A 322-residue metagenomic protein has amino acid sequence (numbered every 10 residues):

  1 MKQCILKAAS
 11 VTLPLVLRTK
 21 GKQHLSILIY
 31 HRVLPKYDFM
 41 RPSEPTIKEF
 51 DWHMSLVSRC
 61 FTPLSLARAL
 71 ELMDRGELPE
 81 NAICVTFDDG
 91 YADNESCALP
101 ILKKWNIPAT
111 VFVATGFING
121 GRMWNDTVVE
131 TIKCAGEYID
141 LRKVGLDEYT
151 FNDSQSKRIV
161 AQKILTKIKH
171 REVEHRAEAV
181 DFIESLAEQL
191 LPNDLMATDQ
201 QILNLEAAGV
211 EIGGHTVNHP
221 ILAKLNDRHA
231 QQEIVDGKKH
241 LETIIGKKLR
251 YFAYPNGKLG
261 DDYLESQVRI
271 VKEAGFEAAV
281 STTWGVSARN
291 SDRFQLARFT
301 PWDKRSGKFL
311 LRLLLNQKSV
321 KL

Functional and structural regions predicted by a protein language model:
M1-T86, D93, W124-K133, D140-L141 (+2 more regions): C-terminal active-site subregion of NodB/CE4 polysaccharide deacetylases
K20, G121-A208: Extended, charge-rich helix/loop segments that form flexible, surface "patches" used to engage negatively charged
L28, L78-P79, Y91, L99-F112 (+5 more regions): CE4/NodB-like, metal-dependent polysaccharide N-deacetylase domain that modifies extracellular/periplasmic N-acetylated
R32-L34, I118, G214-I221: Conserved radical SAM core fold
H53, A98, T198-Q201, Q267: Residues within well-ordered alpha-helices
T86-F87, G213: Generic enzyme active-site microenvironment
F112-A114, H215, T282: Generic beta-sheet signal
T115-N119, G285: Short beta-alpha junction loops
